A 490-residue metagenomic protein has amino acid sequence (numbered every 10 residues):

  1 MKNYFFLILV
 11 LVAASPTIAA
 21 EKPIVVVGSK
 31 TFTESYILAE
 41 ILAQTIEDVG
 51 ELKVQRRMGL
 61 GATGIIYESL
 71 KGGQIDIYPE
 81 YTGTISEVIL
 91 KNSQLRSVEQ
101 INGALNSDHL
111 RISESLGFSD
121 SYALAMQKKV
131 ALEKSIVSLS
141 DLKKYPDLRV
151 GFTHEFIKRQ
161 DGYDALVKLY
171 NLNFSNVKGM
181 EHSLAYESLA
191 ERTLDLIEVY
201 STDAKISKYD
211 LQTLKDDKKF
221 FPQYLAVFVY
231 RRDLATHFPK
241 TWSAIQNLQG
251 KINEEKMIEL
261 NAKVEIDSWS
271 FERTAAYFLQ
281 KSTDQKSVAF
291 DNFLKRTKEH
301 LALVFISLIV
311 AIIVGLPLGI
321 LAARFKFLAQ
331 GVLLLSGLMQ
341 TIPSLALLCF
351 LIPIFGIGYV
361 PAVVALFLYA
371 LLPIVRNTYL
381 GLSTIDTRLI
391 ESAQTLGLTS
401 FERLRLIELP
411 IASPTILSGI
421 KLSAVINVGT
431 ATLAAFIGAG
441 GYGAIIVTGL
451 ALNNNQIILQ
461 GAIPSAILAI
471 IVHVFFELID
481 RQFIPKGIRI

Functional and structural regions predicted by a protein language model:
K22-Q55, F118-E187: Bilobed "Venus flytrap"/periplasmic-binding protein-like clamshell domains and structurally analogous long
I89-S113, E191-L194, K205-K219: Ligand-binding "clamshell"
N102-A104, L396-G397, P410, I416: Glycine/proline-centered hinge or cleavage motifs at structural transition points of membrane proteins
S121-L132, Y224-P239: A bilobed periplasmic-binding-protein/Venus flytrap-type ligand-binding module shared by bacterial periplasmic
K295, L301-L303, L318-L351, R376-L380: Cytoplasmic-entry segments and transmembrane alpha-helices of multi-pass inner-membrane transporters
K326-F327, S383, Q460-I490: C-terminal transmembrane helix and the adjacent membrane-cytosol boundary/short C-terminal tail of inner/organellar
P353, T430-S465, I484-I490: Glycine-rich helix-loop "coupling/hinge" segments at transmembrane-helix boundaries in multipass transporters
L368, F401-A434, Q460, S465 (+2 more regions): Transmembrane alpha-helices
